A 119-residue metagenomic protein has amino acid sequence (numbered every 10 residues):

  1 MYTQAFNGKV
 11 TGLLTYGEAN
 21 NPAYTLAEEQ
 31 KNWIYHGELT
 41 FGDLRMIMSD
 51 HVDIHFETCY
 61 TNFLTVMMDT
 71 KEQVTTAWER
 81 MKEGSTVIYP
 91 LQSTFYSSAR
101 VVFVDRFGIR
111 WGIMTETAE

Functional and structural regions predicted by a protein language model:
M1-D43: Core segments of cupin and vicinal oxygen chelate
T11-L14, N32, E38-T40, M48-E57 (+1 more regions): Vicinal oxygen chelate
N62: Short, acidic (Asp/Glu-rich) active-site segment that either coordinates a divalent metal cofactor
